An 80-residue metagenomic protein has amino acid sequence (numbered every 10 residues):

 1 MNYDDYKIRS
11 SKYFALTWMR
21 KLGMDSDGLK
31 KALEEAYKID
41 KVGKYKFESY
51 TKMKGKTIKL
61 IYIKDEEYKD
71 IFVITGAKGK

Functional and structural regions predicted by a protein language model:
M1-K80: Ribonuclease/tRNase effector modules and their secretory precursors
